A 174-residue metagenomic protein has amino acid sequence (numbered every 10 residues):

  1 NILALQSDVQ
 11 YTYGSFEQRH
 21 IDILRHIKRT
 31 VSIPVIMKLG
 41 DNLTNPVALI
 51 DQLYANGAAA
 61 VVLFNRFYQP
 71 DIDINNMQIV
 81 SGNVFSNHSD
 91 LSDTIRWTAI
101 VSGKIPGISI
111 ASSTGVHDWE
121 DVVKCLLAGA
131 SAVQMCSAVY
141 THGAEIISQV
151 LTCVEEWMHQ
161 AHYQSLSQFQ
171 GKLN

Functional and structural regions predicted by a protein language model:
N1-S112, H117-M135, L166: Alpha/beta enzyme core
L91, A99, T152-N174: Extended, intrinsically disordered, low-complexity segments
V123-E155: A compact, surface-exposed functional segment
